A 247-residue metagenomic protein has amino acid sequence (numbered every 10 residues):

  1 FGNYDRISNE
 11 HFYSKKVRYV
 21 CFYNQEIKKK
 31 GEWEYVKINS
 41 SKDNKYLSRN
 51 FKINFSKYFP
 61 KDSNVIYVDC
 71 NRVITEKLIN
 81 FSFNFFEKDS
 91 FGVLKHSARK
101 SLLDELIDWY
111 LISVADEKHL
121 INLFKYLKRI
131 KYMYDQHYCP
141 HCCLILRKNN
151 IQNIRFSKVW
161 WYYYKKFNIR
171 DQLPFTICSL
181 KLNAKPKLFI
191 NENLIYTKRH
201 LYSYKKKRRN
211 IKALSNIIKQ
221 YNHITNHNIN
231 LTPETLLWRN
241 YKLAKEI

Functional and structural regions predicted by a protein language model:
F1-N50, Y58-D62, K166-I169, L182-N183: N-terminal anchoring/stem segment of glycosyltransferases
S8-H11, F55, L78-S82: A short acidic, amphipathic alpha-helical/loop segment
C21-Y23, K28-K30, Y35-K45, R49 (+6 more regions): Core catalytic alpha/beta fold that binds nucleotide/phospho-ligands
V65: Short aromatic/hydrophobic "clamp" motif used to bind/position activated sugar donors
D69-V73: The conserved acidic donor/metal-binding loop of glycosyltransferases
E76-L106: Conserved donor-nucleotide/metal-binding helix-loop-beta segment in metal-dependent transferases, i.e., the alpha-helix
A115-R209: Catalytic core and acceptor-binding pocket of nucleotide-sugar-dependent glycosyltransferases
F124-K125, K205-I247: Membrane-proximal basic amphipathic "stem/tether" segments
